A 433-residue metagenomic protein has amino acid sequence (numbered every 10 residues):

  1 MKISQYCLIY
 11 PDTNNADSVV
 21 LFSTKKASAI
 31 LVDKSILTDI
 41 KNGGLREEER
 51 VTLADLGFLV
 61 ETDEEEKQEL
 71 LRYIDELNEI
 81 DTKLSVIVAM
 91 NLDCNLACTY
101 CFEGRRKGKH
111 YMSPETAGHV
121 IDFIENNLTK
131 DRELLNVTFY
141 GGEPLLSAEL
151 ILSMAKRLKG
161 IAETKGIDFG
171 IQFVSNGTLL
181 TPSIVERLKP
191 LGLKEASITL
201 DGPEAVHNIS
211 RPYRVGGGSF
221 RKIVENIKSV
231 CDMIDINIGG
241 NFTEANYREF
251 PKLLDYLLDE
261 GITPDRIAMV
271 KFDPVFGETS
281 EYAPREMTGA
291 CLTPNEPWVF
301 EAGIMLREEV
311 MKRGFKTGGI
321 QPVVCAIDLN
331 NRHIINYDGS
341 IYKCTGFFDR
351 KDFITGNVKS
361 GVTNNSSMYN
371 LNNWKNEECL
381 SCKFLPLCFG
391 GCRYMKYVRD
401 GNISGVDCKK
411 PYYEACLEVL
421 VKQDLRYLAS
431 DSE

Functional and structural regions predicted by a protein language model:
I3, G346-E433: Flexible mid-to-C-terminal extensions adjoining Fe-S/redox cofactors in radical SAM and related proteins
I3-K26, I30-L31, E48-I87, K130: N-terminal [4Fe-4S]-dependent radical SAM core
T24, I335-N336: Short, acidic, Ser/Thr-enriched surface-loop or helix-capping motifs
L71-E186, L191-K194: Conserved alpha-helical substructure of the radical SAM core
R105-G108, I209-G217, V398-R399: Short glycine-enriched, charge-decorated loop/helix-capping segments at active-site entrances that position
G142-P144, N176-T178, D201, N241-T243 (+1 more regions): Active-site beta-loop-alpha junctions enriched in small/polar residues
V185-L188, L193-E204, I267-V275: Non-cysteine beta-strand/loop elements that form the S-adenosyl-L-methionine
N208-D328, D338: Radical SAM enzyme [4Fe-4S]-AdoMet core and its adjacent flexible, acidic and glycine-rich loops/tails across
